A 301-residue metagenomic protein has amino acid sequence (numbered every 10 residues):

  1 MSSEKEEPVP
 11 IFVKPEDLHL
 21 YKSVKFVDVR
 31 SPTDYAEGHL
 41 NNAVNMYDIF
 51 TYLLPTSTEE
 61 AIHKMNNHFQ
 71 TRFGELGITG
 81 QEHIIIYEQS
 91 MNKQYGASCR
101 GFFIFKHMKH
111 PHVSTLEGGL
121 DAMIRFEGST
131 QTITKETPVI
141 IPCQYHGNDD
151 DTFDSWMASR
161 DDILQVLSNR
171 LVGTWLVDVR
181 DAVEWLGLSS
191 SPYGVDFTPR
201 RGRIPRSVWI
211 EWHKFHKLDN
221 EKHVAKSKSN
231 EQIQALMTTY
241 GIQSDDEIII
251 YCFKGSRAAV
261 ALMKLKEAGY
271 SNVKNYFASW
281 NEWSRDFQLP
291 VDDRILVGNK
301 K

Functional and structural regions predicted by a protein language model:
K5-P15, D121-P205, F287-K301: Active-site neighborhoods of enzymes that stabilize oxyanions during catalysis
L20-Y21, Y35-N41: Short loop/helix-cap segments at secondary-structure boundaries that form the rim of catalytic
K25-R30, L176-D178: Short hydrophobic beta-strand that contains or immediately precedes a catalytic carboxylate
S31-D34, F50-Y52, S90-Q94, L120-M123 (+3 more regions): Solvent-exposed loop/turn segments at secondary-structure junctions within structured extracellular/periplasmic domains
T51-I84, V208-I248: Helix-loop module immediately N-terminal to the HCX5R catalytic loop in PTP-like cysteine phosphatase domains
E60-L171, L188-S189, R257-S279: Thiolate-centered catalytic microenvironments shared by cysteine-dependent enzyme domains
W185, V208, I250-L262: Extended, basic/helix-rich recognition subdomains
